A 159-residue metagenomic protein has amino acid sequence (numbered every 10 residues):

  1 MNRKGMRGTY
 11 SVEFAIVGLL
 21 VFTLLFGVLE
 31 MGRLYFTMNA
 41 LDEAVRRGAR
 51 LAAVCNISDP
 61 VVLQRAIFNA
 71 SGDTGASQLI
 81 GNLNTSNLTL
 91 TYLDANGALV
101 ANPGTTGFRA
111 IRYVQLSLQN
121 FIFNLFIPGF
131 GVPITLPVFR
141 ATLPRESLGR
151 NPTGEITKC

Functional and structural regions predicted by a protein language model:
M1-N69: Alpha-helical assembly-interface signal, strongest on the long, hydrophobic N-terminal helix that forms
R50-C159: Short, conserved structural patches
